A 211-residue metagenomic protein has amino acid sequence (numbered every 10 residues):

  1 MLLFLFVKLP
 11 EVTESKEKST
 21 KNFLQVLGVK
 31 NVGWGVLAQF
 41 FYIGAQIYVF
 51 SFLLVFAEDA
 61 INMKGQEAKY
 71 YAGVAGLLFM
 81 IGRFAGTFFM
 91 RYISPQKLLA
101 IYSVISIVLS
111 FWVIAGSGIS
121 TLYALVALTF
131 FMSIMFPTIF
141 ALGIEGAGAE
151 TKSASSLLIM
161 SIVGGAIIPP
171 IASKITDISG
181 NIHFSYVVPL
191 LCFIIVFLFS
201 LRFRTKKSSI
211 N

Functional and structural regions predicted by a protein language model:
M1-E14, V196-R204: C-terminal membrane-cytosol helix-exit motif in multi-pass small-molecule transporters
V26-G73: Extracytoplasmic gate region of multi-pass secondary transporters
A60-L78, K152-S156, F184: Loop-to-transmembrane helix entry
G82-P95, T176-D177: Helix-to-loop junctions at the C-terminal end of transmembrane segments in multipass secondary transporters
K97-W112: Structural signature of the two symmetry-related core transmembrane helices
I114-A124: Helix-loop junctions at membrane interfaces in 12-TM secondary transporters
S133-G148: Intracellular juxtamembrane helix-capping segments at the cytosolic ends of symmetry-related transmembrane helices
I171-C192: A membrane-interface helix-boundary motif in multi-pass transporters
